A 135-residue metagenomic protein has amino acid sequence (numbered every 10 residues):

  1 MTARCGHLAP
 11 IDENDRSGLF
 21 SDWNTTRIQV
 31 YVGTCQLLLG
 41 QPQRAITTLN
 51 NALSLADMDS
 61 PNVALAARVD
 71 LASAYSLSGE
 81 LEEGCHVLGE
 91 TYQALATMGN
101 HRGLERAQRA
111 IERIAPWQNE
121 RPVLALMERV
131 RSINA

Functional and structural regions predicted by a protein language model:
M1-A135: Conserved binding/catalytic microenvironments
